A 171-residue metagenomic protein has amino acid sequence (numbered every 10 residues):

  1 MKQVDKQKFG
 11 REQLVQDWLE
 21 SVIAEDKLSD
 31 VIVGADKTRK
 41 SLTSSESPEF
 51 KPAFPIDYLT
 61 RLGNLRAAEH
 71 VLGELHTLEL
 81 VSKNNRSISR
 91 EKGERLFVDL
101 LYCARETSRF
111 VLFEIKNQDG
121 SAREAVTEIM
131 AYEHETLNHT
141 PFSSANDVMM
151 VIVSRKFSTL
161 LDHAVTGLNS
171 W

Functional and structural regions predicted by a protein language model:
M1-W171: Charged, terminal alpha-helix-loop-beta segments that serve as non-catalytic nucleic-acid engagement and/or assembly
